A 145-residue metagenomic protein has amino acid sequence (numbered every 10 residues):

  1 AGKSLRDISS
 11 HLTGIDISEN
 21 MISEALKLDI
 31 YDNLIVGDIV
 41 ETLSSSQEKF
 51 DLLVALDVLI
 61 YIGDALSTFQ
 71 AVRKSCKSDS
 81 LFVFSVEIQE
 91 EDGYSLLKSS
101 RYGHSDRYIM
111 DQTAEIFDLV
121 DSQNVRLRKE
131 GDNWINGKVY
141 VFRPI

Functional and structural regions predicted by a protein language model:
A1-T42: Class I SAM-dependent methyltransferase SAM/SAH-binding core
V54: A conserved beta-strand element that flanks and buttresses the S-adenosyl-L-methionine
V58: Hydrophobic adenine-recognition pocket in adenosine-nucleotide-binding enzymes
L66-S78: A short glycine-rich, Lys/Arg-flanked "PGG" loop and its adjoining helix->strand segment in the class I
D79-E87: Conserved beta-strand signature within the Rossmann-like core of class I S-adenosyl-L-methionine
D92-Y108, E130: Acceptor-substrate binding/catalytic loop of class I
D118-R128: Conserved S-adenosyl-L-methionine
R126-I145: Core SAM-dependent methyltransferase catalytic element
